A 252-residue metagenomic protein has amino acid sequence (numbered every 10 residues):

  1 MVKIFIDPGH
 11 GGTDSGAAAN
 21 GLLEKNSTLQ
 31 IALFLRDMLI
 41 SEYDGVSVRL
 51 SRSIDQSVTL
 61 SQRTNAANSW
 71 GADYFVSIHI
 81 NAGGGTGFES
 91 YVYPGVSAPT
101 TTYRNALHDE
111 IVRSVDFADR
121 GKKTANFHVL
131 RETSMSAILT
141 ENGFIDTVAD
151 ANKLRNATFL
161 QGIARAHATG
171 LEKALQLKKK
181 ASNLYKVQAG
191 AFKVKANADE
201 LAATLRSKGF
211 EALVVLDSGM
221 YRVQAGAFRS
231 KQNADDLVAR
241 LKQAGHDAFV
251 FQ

Functional and structural regions predicted by a protein language model:
V2-I4, T13, L22, N26-S182: Active-site-proximal helix/loop segments of hydrolytic enzymes
I4-G16, S218-G219: Short, surface-exposed beta-strand segments enriched in small/polar/acidic residues
G9, S53, G226: Acidic/polar N-terminal loop/beta-strand segments that form early-domain functional surfaces
N183, A191-R222, A227-Q252: Extracytoplasmic
V187: Active-site-flanking beta-strand signature of metal-NTP-handling nucleotidyl enzymes and homologous cyclase-like
